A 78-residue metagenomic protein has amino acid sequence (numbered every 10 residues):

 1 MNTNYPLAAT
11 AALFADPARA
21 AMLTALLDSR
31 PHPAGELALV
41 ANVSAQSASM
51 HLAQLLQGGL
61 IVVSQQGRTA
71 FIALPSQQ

Functional and structural regions predicted by a protein language model:
M1-N2: Actinobacteria-biased recognition of intrinsically disordered, low-complexity terminal regions
Y5-S44, Q66, A70-Q77: N-terminal helix-turn-helix DNA-binding core of bacterial DNA-binding proteins
T24, S49-M50: Base-recognition residues in the alpha-helical recognition helix of bacterial helix-turn-helix
L39, L56-Q57: Alpha-helical residues within the helix-turn-helix
Q46, A53: Key DNA-contact positions within bacterial/archaeal DNA-binding proteins
